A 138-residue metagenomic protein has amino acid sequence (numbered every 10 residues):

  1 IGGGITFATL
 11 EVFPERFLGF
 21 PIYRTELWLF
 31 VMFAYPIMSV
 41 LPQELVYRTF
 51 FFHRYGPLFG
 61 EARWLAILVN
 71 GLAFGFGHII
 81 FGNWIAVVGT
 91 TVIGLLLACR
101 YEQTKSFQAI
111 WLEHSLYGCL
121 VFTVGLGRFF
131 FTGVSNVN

Functional and structural regions predicted by a protein language model:
I1-V40, F52, G56-E61, N136: Juxtamembrane helix-loop-helix connectors linking adjacent transmembrane helices in multi-pass membrane enzymes
G2-T6, R63-H78, G94: Small-polar-interrupted transmembrane alpha-helices in polytopic inner-membrane proteins
R16-F17, G77-I85: Membrane-interface helix caps and helix-loop-helix hairpins in membrane proteins
T25-F30, L45-R54, G71-I79: Short juxtamembrane and helix-loop transition motifs at transmembrane-helix boundaries in membrane proteins
W28-M32, W64-V69, V87-V88, Q108-L112: Hydrophobic alpha-helical transmembrane segments
L29-F33, V46, V88-L96: Membrane-embedded alpha-helical segments of multi-pass membrane proteins, especially the transmembrane helices
L45-V69, C99-S106: Membrane-interface helix/loop boundary segments of multi-pass membrane proteins
A86-N138: Functionally important transmembrane alpha-helices
